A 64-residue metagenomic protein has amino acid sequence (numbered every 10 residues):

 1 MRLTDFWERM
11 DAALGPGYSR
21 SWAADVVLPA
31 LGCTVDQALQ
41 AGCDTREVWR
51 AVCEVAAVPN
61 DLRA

Functional and structural regions predicted by a protein language model:
M1-A64: C-terminal alpha-helical interaction appendages
